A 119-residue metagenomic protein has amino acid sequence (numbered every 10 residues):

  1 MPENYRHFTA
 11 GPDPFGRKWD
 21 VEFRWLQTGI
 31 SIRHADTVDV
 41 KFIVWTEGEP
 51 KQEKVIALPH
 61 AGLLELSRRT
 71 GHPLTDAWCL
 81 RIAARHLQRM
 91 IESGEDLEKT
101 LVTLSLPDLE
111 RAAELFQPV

Functional and structural regions predicted by a protein language model:
M1-V119: Extended, alpha-helix-rich binding/interface surfaces that flank or overlap catalytic cores and mediate recognition
